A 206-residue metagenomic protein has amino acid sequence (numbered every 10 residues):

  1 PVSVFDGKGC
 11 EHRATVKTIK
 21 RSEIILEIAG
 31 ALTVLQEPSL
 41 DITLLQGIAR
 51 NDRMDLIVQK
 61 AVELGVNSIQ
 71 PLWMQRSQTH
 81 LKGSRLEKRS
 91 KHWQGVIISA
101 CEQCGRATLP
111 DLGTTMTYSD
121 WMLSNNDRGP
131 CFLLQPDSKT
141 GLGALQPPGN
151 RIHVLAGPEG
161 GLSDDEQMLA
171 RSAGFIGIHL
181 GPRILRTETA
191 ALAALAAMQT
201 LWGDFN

Functional and structural regions predicted by a protein language model:
P1, N67, I176: Residue-level detector of anion-binding/catalytic polar loops
P1-T33: N-terminal positively charged helical leader segments and presequences
G7, I48, T115, L134-D137 (+1 more regions): Fold-independent oxyanion-binding glycine-rich loops and adjacent beta-strand/coil segments at enzyme active sites
E11, R21-E23, E37-D41, G149-R151: Short connector loops at helix/strand junctions that flank enzyme active sites, especially segments positioning acidic
A29, T33-F132: RNA substrate-binding interface of SAM-dependent RNA methyltransferases
A31-L32, E159-G160, P182-L185: Short, acidic/turn-prone active-site loops that include or flank metal/cofactor- and phosphate-binding residues
N125-M168, F175-I178: Active-site/ligand-binding-proximal alpha/beta "capping" segment
D164-N206: Structured adenosyl-cofactor binding patch, chiefly the S-adenosyl-L-methionine
